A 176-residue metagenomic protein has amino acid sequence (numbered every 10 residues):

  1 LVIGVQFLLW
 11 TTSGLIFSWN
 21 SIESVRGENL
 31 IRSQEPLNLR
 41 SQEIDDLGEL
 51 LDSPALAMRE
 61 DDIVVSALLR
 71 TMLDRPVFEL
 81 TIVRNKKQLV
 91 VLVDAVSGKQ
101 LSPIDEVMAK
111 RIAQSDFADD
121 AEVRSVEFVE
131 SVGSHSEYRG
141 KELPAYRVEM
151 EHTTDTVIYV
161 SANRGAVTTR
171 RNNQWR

Functional and structural regions predicted by a protein language model:
L1-R32: Internal alpha-helical transmembrane segments
L9, K86-Q88, Q100: Primarily extracytoplasmic ectodomains and periplasmic/lumenal surface modules that are beta-strand-rich
R26-M72, P103-E137: Short, non-transmembrane alpha-helical segments in secretory-pathway proteins
A57-V91, V129-I158: Exposed beta-strand-loop-beta-strand "reactive/processing" segments of non-cytosolic proteins
A95-E122, L143-R176: Extended, hydrophilic extramembrane loops/domains of integral membrane proteins
